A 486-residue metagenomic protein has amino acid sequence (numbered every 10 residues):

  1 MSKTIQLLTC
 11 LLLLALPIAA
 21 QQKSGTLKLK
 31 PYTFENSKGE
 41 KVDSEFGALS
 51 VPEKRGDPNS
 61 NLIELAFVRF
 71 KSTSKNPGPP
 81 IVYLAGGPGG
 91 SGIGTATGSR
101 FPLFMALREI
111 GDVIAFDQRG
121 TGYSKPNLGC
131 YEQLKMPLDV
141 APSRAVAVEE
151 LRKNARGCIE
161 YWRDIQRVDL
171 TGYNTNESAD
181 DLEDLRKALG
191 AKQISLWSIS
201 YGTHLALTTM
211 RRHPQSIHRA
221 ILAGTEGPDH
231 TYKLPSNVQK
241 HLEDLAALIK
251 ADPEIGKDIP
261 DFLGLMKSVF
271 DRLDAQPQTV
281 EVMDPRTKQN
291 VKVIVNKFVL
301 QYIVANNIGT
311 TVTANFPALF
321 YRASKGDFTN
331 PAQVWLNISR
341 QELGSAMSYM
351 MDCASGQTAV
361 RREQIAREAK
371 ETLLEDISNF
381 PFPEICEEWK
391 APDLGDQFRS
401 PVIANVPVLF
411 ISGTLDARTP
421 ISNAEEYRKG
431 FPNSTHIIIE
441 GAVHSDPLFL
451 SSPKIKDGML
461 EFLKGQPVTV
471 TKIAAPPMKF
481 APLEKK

Functional and structural regions predicted by a protein language model:
M1-L8: Bacterial N-terminal signal peptides that target proteins for export
L8-A15: Bacterial N-terminal signal peptides
L16-A20: Sec/Tat signal peptide C-region and signal peptidase I cleavage site
Q21-I294, M350-E425, K429-K486: Gly/Pro-rich cap/lid or specificity-loop segments adjacent to the active site
D244-L248, V299-V304, N315-A318: A general alpha-helix detector
D284-Y302, G309-T311, S339-A346: Structural motif
N306-Y321, T358-E363, L394: Short helix-capping/linker segments at secondary-structure and domain boundaries
Y321, K325-E363: Long, low-complexity segments enriched in small/aliphatic residues
